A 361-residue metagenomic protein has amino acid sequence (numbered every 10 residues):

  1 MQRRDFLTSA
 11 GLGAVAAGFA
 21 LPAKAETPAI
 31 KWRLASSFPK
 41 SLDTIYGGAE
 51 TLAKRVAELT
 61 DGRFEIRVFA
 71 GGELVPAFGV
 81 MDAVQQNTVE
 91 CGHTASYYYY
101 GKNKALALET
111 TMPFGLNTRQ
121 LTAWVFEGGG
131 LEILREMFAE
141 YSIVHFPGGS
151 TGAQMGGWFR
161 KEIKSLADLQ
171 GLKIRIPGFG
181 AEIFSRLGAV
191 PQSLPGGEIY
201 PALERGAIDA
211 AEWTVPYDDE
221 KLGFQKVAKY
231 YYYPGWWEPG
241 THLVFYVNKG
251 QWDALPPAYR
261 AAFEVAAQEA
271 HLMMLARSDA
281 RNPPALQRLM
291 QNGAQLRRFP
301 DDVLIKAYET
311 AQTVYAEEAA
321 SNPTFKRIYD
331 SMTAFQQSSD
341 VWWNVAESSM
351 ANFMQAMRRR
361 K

Functional and structural regions predicted by a protein language model:
Q2-L121, L131-K361: N-terminal secretory/targeting leader peptides
